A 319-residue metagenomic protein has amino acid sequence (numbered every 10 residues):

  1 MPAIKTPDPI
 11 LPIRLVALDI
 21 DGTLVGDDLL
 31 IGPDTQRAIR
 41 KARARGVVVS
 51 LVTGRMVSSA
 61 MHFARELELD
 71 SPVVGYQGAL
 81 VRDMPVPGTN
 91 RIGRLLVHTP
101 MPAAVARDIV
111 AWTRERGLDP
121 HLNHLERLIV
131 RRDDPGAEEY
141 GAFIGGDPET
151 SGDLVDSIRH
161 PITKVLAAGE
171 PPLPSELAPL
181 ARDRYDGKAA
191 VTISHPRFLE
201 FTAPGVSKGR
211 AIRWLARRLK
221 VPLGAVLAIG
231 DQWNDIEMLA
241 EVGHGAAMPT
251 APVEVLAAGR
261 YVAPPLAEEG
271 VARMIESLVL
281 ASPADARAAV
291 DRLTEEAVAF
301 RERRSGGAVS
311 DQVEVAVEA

Functional and structural regions predicted by a protein language model:
P2-V49: N-terminal glycine-/serine-/threonine-rich phosphate-binding loop
A3-L15, G32, E200-A319: Mg2+-dependent phosphoryl-transfer enzymes with acidic/Ser/Thr/Gly-rich catalytic loops
L30-A137, A319: Active-site phosphate-binding/coordination module
T35, A60-A64, L177, A181 (+3 more regions): Hydrophobic packing residues within well-ordered alpha-helices of enzyme cores
M56, Q77, L125-E126, R197 (+3 more regions): A generic "binding-loop/recognition-motif" signal
L67-L69, Y76-Q77, Y185-G187, E241-V242 (+1 more regions): Short, structured coil segments at secondary-structure junctions
W112-I229, W233-E241, A316-V317: Conserved acidic, metal-coordinating active-site core of Asp-based, Mg2+-dependent phosphoryl-transfer enzymes
